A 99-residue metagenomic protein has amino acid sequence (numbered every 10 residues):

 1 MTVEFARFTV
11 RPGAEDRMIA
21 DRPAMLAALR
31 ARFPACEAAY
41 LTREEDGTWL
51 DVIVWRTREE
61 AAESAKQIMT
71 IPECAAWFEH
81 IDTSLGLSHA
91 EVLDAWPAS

Functional and structural regions predicted by a protein language model:
T2-F8, L50: Active-site-flanking beta-strand signature of metal-NTP-handling nucleotidyl enzymes and homologous cyclase-like
E4, E37-A38: Residue-level marker for the onset of beta-strands and adjacent loop->beta junctions in well-ordered domains
T9-A20: Short, surface-exposed ligand-recognition loops at beta-strand->loop->(often short) alpha-helix junctions that present
P12, G47-T48, R56-A61: Short, charged/polar surface micro-motifs in flexible loops or helix N-caps
A24-E37, V54-H89: An amphipathic, aromatic/His-enriched active-site/gating alpha helix that lines ligand/cofactor pockets
T42-E44: Short beta-strand micro-motifs enriched in acidic
E91-S99: Short, low-order "capping/linker" segments at domain edges
